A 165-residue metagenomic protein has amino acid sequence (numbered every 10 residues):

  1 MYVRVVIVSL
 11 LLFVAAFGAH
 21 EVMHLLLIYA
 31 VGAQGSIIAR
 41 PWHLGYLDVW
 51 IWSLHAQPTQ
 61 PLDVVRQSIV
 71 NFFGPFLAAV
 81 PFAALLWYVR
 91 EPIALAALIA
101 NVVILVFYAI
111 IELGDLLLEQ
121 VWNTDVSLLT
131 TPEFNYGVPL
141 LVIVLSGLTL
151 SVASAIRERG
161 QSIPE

Functional and structural regions predicted by a protein language model:
M1-F13, Y29, A79-L86: Active-site scaffold of zinc-dependent metalloenzymes
M1-V5, G18, A30, A155-R159: Solvent-exposed, well-ordered amphipathic alpha-helical segments that flank/support binding or catalytic loops
R4-V5, S9, F17, T59 (+1 more regions): Hydrophobic alpha-helical segments, principally membrane-spanning helices and signal/leader peptides
L12-D63: Small-residue-rich helix-interface/hinge motifs
D48-R159: Metalloprotease/metallohydrolase-associated module, dominated by Zn2+-dependent proteases
R159-E165: Short, highly charged, low-complexity non-transmembrane loops/tails of multi-pass membrane proteins
